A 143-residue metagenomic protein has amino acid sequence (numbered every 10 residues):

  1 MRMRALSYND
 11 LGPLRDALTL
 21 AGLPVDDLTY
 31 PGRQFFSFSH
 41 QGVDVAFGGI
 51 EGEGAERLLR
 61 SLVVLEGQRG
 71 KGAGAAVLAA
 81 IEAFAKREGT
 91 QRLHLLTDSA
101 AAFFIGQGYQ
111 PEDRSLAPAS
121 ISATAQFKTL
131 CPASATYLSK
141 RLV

Functional and structural regions predicted by a protein language model:
R2-L14: A short beta-loop-alpha structural element at the N-terminal edge of CoA-dependent acyl/N-acetyltransferase catalytic
D10, A55, S99-A100: A generic "binding-loop/recognition-motif" signal
L11-D44: Active-site rim helix/loop that mediates acceptor-substrate recognition in acyltransferases
S37, V43-G52, E56-V63: Conserved beta-strand in the GNAT
V64, G70-A83, L95: Conserved acetyl-CoA-binding loop-helix of GNAT-fold acetyltransferases
A83-S99: Conserved GNAT acetyl-CoA-binding A-motif
D98-Q126: Conserved active-site alpha-helix within GNAT-family acetyltransferase domains
A117-V143: C-terminal "cap" of GNAT-fold acetyltransferases
